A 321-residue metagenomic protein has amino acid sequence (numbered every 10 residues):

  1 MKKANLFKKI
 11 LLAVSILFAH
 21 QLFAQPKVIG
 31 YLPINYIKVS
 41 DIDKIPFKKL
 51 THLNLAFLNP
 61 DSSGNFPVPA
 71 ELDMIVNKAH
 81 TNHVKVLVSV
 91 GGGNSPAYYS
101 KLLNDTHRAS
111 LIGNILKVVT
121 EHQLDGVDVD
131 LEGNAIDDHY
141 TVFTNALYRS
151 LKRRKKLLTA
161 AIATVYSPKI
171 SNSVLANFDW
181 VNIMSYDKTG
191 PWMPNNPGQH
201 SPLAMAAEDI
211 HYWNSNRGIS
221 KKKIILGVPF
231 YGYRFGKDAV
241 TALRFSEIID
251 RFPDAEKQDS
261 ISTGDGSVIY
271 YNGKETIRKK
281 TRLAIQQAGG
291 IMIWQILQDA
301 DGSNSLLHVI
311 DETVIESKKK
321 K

Functional and structural regions predicted by a protein language model:
M1-Q25: Bacterial Sec-dependent N-terminal signal peptides
Q25-V119, G198-M205, H211, I315: Glycan-recognition patch characteristic of GH18 chitinases/ENGases and related GlcNAc/peptidoglycan-binding proteins
P26, K49-T51, N82-V86, Q123-D125 (+4 more regions): Short, well-ordered coil/turn segments that N-cap beta-strands
L32-I34, F57, V88-G92, L131-G133 (+4 more regions): A cross-domain feature marking catalytic cores of carbohydrate-active enzymes and several ubiquitous metabolic/repair
L53, V88, V129, V181 (+3 more regions): Conserved, mostly hydrophobic/aromatic
S63-A70, G113, G133-F252: Substrate-binding surface in catalytic domains of secreted glycosidases
D130-L157, T276-K319: Active-site and adjacent substrate-binding regions of carbohydrate-active enzymes
K221-Q287, H308-K321: Glycan-binding loop/region signatures in secreted carbohydrate-active enzymes
